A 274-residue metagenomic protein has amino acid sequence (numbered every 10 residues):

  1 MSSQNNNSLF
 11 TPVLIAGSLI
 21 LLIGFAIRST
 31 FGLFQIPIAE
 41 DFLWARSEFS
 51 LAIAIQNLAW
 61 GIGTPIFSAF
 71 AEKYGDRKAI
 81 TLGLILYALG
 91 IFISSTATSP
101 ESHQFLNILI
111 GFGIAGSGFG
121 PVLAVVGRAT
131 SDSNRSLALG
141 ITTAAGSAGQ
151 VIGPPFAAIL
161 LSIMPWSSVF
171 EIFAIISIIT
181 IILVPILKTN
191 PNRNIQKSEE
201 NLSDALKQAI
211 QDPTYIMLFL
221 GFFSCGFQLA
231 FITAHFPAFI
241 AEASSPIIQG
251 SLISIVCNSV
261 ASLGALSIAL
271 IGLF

Functional and structural regions predicted by a protein language model:
N7-A16, K207-G221: Juxtamembrane cytosolic amphipathic helices that cap and anchor the N-termini of specific transmembrane helices
P12-R46, T64-F67, I232-P237: Extracytoplasmic
S29, N57-P65, Q150-V151, N258-L266: Residue-level signature of mid-helix packing/kink "hotspots" within the transmembrane helices of 12-pass Major
F31-Q35, P213-S262: Extracytoplasmic gate region of multi-pass secondary transporters
I62-P100: Conserved MFS/SLC helix-loop-helix module at the cytosolic interface between two early adjacent transmembrane helices
N107-A144: Cytoplasmic helix-loop-helix junction between adjacent transmembrane helices in 12-TM secondary transporters
T142-T189: Helix-loop-helix hairpin linking two adjacent transmembrane segments in secondary transporters
K188-D204: Flexible cytoplasmic inter-helical loops of multi-pass small-molecule transporters
